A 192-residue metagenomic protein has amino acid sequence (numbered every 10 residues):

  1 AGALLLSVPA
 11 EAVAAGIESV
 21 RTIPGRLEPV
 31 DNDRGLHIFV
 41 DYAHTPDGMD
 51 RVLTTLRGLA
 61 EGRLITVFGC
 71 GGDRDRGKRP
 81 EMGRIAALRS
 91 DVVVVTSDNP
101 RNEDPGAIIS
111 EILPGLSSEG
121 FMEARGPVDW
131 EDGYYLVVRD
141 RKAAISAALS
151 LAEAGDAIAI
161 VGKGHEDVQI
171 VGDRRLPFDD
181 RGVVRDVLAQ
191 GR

Functional and structural regions predicted by a protein language model:
A1-R192: ATP-dependent carboxylate-amine ligase
